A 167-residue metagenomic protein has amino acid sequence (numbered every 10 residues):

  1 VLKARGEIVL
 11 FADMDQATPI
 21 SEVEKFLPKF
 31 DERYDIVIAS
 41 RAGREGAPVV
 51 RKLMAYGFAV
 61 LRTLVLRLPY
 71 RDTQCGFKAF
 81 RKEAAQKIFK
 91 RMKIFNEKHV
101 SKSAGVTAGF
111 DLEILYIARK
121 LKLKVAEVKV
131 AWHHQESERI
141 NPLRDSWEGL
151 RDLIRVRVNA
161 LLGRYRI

Functional and structural regions predicted by a protein language model:
V1-K3, I8, I20-K102, A108 (+2 more regions): Acceptor/aglycone-binding surface of glycosyltransferases and processive sugar-polymer synthases
D15-P19: A short, conserved beta-strand element in the Rossmann-like catalytic core that flanks the donor/metal-binding loop
L112-H133: Catalytic donor-sugar/metal-binding loop of nucleotide-sugar-dependent glycosyltransferases
E148, D152-I167: Terminal low-complexity segments of carbohydrate-biosynthetic enzymes
